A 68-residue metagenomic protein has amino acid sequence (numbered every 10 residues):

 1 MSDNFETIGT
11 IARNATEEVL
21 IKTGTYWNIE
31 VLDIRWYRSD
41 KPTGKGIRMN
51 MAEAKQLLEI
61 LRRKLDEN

Functional and structural regions predicted by a protein language model:
M1-N68: Positively charged, low-complexity terminal tracts and the immediately adjacent first secondary-structure elements
